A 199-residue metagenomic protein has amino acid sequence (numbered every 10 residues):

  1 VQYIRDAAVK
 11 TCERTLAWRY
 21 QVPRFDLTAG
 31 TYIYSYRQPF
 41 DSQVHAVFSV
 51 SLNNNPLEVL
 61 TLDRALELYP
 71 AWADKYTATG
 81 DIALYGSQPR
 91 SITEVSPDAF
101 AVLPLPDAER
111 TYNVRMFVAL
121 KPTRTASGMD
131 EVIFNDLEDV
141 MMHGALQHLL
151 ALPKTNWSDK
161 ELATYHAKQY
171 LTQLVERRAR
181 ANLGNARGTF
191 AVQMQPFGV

Functional and structural regions predicted by a protein language model:
V1-V199: Glycine-enriched, solvent-exposed interface loops adjoining structured elements
